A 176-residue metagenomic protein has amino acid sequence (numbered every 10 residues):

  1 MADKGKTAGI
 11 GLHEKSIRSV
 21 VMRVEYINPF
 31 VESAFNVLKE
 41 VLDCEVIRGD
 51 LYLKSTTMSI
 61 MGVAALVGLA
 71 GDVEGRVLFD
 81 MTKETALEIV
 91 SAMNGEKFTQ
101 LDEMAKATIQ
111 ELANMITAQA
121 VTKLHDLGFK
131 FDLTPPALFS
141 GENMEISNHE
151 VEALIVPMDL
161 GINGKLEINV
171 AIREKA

Functional and structural regions predicted by a protein language model:
A2-A176: N-terminal auxiliary interaction/assembly segments of multi-subunit proteins
